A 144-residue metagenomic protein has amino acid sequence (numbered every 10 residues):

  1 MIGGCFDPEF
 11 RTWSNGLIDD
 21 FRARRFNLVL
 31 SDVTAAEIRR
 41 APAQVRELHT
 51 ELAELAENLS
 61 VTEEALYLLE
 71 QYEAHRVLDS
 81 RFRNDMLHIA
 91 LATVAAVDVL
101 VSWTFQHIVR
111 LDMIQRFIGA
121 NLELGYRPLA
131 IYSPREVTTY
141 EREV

Functional and structural regions predicted by a protein language model:
M1-L30, E37-T50, A74-D79, I114-F117 (+1 more regions): Short, well-structured N-terminal submotif of metal-dependent ribonuclease cores
P8-R11, A35, L78, T93-V144: Acidic, PIN/NYN-like endoribonuclease modules and their adjacent C-terminal/linker elements
F21, E51-L52, A92, L124: A generic structural signal for well-ordered alpha-helical segments
R24-L28, E54-E57, D98: Short active-site oxyanion
V29, L59-S60, A130-Y132: General small-molecule cofactor/ligand-binding pocket signal
V33-E37, L55-L78: Acidic catalytic patch
F82-I89, F105: Conserved glycosyltransferase catalytic-site signature
